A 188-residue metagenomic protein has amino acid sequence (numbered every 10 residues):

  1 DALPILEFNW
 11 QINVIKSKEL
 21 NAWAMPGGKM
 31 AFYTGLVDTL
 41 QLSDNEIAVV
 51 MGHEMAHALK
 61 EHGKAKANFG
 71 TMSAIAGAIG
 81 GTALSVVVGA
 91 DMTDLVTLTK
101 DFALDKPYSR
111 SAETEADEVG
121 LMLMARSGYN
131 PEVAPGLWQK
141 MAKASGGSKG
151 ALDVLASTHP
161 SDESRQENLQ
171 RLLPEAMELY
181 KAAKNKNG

Functional and structural regions predicted by a protein language model:
D1-G188: A Zn2+-metalloprotease active-site environment signal
